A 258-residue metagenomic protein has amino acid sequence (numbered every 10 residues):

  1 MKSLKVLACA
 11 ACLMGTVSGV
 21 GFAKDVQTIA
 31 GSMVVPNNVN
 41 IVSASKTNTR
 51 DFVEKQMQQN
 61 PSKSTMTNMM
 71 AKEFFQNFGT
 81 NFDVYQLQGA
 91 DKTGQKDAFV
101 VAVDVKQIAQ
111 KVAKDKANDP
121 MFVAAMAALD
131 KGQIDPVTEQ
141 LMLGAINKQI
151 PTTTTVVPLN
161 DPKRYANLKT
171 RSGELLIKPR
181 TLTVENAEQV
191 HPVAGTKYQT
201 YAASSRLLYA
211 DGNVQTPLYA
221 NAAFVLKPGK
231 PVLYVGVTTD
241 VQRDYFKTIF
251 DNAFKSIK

Functional and structural regions predicted by a protein language model:
M1-A8: Bacterial N-terminal signal peptides that target proteins for export
A8-T16: Bacterial N-terminal signal peptides
S18-D25: Sec/Tat signal peptide C-region and signal peptidase I cleavage site
A30-M33, V39-N40, P228-K258: Surface-exposed amphipathic alpha-helical segments
V35, V39-S43, T47-R50: N-terminal secretory signal peptides
K46-G212: Conserved polar/disulfide-associated segments of primarily extracytoplasmic proteins
D83-G89, T216-P228: Short, surface-exposed beta-strand/loop micro-motifs that present aromatic residues
Y198-T200, Q215-P217, L226-Y234: Coil-to-beta-strand transition motifs
